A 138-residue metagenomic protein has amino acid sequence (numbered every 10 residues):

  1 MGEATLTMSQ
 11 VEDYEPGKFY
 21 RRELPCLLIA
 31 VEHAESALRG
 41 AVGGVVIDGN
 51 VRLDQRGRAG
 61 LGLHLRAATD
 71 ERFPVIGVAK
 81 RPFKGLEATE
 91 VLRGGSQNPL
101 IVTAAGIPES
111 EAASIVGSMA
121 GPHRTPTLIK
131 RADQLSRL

Functional and structural regions predicted by a protein language model:
G2-K18, L24, L28-L38, G43-G44 (+3 more regions): C-terminal binding/interaction regions
I47: A glycine-rich phosphate/pyrophosphate-binding beta-strand-loop-alpha-helix module
G57-H64: Charged helix-capping and loop-helix junction motifs
